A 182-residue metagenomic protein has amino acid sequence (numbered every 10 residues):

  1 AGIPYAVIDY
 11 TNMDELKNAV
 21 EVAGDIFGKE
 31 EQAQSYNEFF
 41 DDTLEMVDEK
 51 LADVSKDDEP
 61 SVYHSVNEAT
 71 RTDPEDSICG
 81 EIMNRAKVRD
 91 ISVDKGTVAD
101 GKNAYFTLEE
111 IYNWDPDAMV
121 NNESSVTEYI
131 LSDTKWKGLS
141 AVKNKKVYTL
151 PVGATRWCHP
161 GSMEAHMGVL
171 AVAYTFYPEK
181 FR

Functional and structural regions predicted by a protein language model:
A1-I26, K102-K143: Acidic/His-rich segments in extracytoplasmic proteins that coordinate ligands and/or metal ions
A1-R71, A154-R182: Extracytoplasmic substrate-binding proteins
P4-I8, P60-S65, D90-D94, A118-N122 (+1 more regions): Structural recognition of the beta-strand scaffold that forms the well-ordered cores of secreted hydrolase catalytic
V54-D58, E75, N84, Y112-W114 (+1 more regions): Extracellular/periplasmic catalytic domains that process cell-envelope and extracellular macromolecules
E68-R71, T97-D100, V126: Short, catalytically relevant binding-site loops at active-site mouths
D73-D76, L131-S132: Short, well-ordered secondary-structure micro-motifs
E75-K102: Alpha-helical, coiled-coil/dimerization segments enriched in small aliphatic residues
A118, S124-L170, Y174-T175: Active-site/pore-lining binding-face segments in mid-to-C-terminal subdomains
